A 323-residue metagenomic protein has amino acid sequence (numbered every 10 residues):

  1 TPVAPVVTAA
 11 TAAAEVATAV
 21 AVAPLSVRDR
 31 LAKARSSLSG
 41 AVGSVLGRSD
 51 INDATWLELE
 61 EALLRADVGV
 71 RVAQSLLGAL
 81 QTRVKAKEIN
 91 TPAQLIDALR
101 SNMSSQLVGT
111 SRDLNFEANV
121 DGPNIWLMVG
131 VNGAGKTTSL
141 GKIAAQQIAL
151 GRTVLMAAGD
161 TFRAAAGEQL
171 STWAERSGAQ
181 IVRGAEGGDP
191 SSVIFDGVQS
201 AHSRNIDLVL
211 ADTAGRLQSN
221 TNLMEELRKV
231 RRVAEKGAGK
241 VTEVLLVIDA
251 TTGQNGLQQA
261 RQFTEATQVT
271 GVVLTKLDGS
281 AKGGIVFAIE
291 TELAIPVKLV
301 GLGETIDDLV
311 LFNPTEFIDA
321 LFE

Functional and structural regions predicted by a protein language model:
T1-L25: Long, low-complexity intrinsically disordered regions
T8-A13, L57, L80-R83, R100-E117 (+4 more regions): C-terminal-of-GTPase-core extension/linker across diverse P-loop GTPases
A21-A211, E226: Primarily NTPase-proximal linker/entry elements flanking Walker-type ATP/GTP-binding cores
R28, Q94-D97, G178, T213-L217 (+2 more regions): A generic short-segment signal for beta-strand/edge and adjacent turn/coil regions
A98-N102, L127, I181, L217-S219 (+2 more regions): N-terminal start-of-chain detector that recognizes signal peptides and the immediate post-cleavage beginning
N132, A214, D249: Short glycine-/small-residue-rich Rossmann-like dinucleotide-binding loops
G167-Q169, A174, E186-R204, Q218-E323: Conserved catalytic-core segment of NTP-binding enzymes
